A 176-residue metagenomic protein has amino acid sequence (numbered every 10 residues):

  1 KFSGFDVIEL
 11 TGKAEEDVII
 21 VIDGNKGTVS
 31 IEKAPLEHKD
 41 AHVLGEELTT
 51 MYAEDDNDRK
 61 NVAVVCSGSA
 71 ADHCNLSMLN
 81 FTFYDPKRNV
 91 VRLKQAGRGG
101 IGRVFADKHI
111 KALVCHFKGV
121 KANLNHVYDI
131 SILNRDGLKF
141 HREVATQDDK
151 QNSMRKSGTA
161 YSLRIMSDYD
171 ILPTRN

Functional and structural regions predicted by a protein language model:
K1-N176: Intrinsically disordered, low-complexity segments enriched in small residues
